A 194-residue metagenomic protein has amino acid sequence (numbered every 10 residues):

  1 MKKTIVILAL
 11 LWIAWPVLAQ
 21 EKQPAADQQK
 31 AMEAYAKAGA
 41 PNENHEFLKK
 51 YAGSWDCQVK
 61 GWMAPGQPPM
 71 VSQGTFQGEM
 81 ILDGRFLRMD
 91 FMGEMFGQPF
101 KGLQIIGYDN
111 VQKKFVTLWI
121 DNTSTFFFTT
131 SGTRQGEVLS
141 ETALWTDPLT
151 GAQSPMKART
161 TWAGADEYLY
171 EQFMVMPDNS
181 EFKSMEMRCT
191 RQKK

Functional and structural regions predicted by a protein language model:
M1-T4: Positively charged n-region of N-terminal signal peptides that target proteins for export
V6-A9: Sec-dependent N-terminal signal peptides
A14-P16: N-terminal signal peptide c-region/cleavage motif recognized by signal peptidases
Q20-K194: Hydrophobic small-molecule pocket/channel-lining residues, especially in calycin-type beta-barrels
